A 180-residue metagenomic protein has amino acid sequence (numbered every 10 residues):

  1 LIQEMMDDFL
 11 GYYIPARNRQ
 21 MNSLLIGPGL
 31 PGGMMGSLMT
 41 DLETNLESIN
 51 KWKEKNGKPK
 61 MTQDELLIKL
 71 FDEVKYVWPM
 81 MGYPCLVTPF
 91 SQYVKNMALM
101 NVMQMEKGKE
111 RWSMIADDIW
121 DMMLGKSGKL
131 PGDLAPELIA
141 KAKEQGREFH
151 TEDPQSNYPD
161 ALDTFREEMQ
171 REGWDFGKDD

Functional and structural regions predicted by a protein language model:
L1-M6: Phosphate/diphosphate-binding loops
F9-N18: Charged, gly/pro-enriched flexible loop segments at helix/strand junctions
Q20-D180: Terminal or standalone catalytic/regulatory effector modules within metabolic enzymes and repeat proteins
